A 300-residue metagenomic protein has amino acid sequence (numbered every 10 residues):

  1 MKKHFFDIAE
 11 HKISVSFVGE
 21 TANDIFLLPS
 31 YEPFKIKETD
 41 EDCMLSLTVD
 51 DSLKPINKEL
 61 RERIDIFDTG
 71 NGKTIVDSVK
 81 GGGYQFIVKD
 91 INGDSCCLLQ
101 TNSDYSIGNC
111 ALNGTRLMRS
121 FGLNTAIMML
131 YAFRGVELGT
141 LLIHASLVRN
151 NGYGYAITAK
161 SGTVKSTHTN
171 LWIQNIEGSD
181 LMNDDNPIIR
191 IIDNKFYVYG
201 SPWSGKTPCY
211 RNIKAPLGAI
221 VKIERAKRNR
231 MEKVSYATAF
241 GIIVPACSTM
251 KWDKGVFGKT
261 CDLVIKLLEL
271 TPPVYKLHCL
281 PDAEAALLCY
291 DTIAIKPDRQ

Functional and structural regions predicted by a protein language model:
M1-A156, S161, L171-D180, I188-Q300: A noncatalytic interaction/capping subdomain that flanks phosphate/NTP-handling catalytic cores
V164-K165: Conserved glycine(s) of the Walker
H168: Hydrophobic positions on the alpha1 helix immediately C-terminal to the Walker A/P-loop
